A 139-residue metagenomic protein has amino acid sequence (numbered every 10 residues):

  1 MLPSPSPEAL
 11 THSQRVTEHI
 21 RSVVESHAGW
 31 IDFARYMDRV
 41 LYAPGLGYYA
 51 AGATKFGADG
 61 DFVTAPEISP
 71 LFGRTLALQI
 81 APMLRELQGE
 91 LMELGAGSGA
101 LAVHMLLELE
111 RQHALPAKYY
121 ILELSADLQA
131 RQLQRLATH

Functional and structural regions predicted by a protein language model:
M1-L46: N-terminal auxiliary segments of SAM/dcSAM-dependent transferases
A50: Active-site and glycan-interaction determinants of carbohydrate-active enzymes
F56-G57, I80: Amphipathic alpha-helical interaction segments
A58-A65: A short glycine/serine-rich beta->alpha loop
E67-H139: SAM cofactor-binding core of SAM-dependent methyltransferases, primarily the Rossmann-like beta-alpha-beta module
